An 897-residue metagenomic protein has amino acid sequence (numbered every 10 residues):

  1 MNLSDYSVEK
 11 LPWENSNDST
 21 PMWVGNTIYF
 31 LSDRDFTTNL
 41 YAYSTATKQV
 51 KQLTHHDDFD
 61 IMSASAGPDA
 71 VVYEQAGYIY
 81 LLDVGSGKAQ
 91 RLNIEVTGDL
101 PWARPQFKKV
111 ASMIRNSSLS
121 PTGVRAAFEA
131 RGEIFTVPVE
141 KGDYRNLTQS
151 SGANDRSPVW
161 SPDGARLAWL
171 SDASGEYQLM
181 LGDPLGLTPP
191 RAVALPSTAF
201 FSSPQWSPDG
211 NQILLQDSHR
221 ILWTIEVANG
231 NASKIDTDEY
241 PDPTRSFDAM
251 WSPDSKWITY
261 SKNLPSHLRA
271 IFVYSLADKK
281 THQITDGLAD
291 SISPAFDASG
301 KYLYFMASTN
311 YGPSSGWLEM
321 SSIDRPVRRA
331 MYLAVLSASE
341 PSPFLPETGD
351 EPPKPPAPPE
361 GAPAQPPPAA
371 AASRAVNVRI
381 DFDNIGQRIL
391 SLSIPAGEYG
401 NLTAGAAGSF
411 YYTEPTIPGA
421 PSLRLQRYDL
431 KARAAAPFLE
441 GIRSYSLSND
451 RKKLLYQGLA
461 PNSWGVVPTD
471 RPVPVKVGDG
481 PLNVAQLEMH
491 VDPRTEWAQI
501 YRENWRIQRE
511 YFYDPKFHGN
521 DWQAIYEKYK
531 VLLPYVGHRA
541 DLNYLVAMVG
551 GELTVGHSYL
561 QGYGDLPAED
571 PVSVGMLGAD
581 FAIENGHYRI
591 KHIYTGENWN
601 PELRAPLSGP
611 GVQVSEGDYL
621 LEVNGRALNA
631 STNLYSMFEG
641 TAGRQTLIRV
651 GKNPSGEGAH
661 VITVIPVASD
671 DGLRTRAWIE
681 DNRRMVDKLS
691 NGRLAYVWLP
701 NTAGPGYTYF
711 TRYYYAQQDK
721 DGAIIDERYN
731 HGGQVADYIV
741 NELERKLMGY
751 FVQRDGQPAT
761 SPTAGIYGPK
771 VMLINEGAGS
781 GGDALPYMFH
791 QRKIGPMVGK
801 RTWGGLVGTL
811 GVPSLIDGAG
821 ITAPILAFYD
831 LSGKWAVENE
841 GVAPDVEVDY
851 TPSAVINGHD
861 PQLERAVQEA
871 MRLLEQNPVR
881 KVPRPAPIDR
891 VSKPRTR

Functional and structural regions predicted by a protein language model:
M1, D5-S19, Y29-Y41, T47 (+19 more regions): A flexible loop/linker signature enriched in serine peptidases of the S9 family
T20-T27, S63-D69, S117-V124, P158-R166 (+5 more regions): Blade-terminus and WD-like Trp-Asp/Gly-His loop motifs, strongest in beta-propeller folds
K51-S65, H282-S293, G400, A434-S446: Conserved blade-ending motifs and adjacent loop-strand segments that build the rim/top face of beta-propeller domains
G98-I114, V378-P395: A short helix->beta-strand "capping" segment at the edge of beta-propeller domains
G478-V546, E552-L553, H557, E584 (+3 more regions): Terminal targeting/pro-maturation regions of precursor/exported proteins
P534-R589, G656-V664, S669-D681, V867-Q868 (+1 more regions): Extended, small/polar residue-biased N-terminal targeting/export presequences and adjacent propeptide/linker tracts
V572-A630, L826-A827: PDZ/PDZ-like domain segments forming the peptide/carboxylate-binding groove, activating on the N-terminal beta-strands
E597-L607, L621, R626-I816, A854-H859 (+1 more regions): Cleft-lining beta-strand/loop regions that shape enzyme active-site pockets
